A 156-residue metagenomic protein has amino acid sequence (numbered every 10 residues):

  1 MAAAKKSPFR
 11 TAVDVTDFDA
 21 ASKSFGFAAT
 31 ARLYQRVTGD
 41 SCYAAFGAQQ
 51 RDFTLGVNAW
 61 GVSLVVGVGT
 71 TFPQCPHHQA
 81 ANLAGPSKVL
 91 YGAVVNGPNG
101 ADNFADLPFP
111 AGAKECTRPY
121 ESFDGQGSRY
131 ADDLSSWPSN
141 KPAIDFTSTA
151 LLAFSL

Functional and structural regions predicted by a protein language model:
M1-L156: Aromatic (Trp/Tyr) and acidic
